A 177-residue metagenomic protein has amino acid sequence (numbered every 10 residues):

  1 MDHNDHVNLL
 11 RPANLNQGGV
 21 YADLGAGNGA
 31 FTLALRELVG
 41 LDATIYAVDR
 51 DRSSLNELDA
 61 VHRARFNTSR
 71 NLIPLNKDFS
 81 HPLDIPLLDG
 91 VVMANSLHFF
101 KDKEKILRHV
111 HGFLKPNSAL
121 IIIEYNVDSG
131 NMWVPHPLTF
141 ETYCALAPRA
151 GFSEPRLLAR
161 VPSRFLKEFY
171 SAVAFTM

Functional and structural regions predicted by a protein language model:
M1-G19, A34: Conserved alpha-helix/loop element of class I SAM-dependent methyltransferases that forms part of the SAM/SAH-binding
A22, G27-H81: Class I SAM-dependent methyltransferase SAM/SAH-binding core
S80-V91: A short acidic, Gly/Pro-enriched loop at the edge of an enzyme's catalytic core that lines a small-molecule cofactor
D89-K103: A short SAM/SAH-binding and catalytic strip from SAM-dependent methyltransferases
E104-P116: A short glycine-rich, Lys/Arg-flanked "PGG" loop and its adjoining helix->strand segment in the class I
N117-Y125: Conserved beta-strand signature within the Rossmann-like core of class I S-adenosyl-L-methionine
H136-G151: Short alpha-helix
V161-M177: Core SAM-dependent methyltransferase catalytic element
